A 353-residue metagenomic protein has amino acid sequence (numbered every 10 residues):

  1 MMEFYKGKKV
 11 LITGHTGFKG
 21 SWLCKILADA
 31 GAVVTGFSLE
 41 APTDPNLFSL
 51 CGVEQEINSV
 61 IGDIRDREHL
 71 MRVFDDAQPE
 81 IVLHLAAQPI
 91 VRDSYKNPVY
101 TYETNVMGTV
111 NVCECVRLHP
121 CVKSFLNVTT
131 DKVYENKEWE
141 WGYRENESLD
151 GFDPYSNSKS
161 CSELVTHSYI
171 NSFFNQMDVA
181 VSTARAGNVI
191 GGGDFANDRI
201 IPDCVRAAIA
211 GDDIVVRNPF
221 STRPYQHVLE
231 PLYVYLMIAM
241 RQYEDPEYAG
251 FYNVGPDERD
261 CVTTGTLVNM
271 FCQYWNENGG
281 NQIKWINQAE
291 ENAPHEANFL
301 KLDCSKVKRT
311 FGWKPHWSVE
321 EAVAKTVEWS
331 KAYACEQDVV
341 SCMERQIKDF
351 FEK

Functional and structural regions predicted by a protein language model:
M1-A186, F350: N-terminal Rossmann-like NAD(P)+-binding domain of SDR-like oxidoreductases, especially those catalyzing
Y5, H15-G17, V82, Y169 (+6 more regions): Generic structural signal for small/hydrophobic residues in well-ordered secondary structure, especially within
F18, P89, A196, G211 (+1 more regions): Residue-level signal for short amphipathic helical patches enriched in basic/charged and nearby hydrophobic residues
A28-A32, G62, A208-K353: C-terminal substrate-binding subdomain of Rossmann-fold SDR/epimerase-dehydratase oxidoreductases
R67-E68, E80, R92, V99 (+7 more regions): Residues in well-ordered alpha-helical elements
M71, E114, P202, N269 (+1 more regions): Active-site phosphate/pyrophosphate- and oxyanion-stabilizing loops and adjacent acidic/basic residues in soluble
V82, A196, E296-F299: A generic short alpha-helical patch detector that favors 3-5-residue windows in or near N-terminal regions
K137-G142, N146, P154-Y155, S160-Y243 (+1 more regions): NAD(P)-dependent short-chain dehydrogenase/reductase
